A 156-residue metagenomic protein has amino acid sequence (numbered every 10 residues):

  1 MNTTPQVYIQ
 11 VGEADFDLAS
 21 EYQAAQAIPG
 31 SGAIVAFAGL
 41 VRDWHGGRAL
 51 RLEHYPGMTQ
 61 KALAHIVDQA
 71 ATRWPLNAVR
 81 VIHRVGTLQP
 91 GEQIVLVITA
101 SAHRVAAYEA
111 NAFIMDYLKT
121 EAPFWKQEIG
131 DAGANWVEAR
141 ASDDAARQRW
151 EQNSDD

Functional and structural regions predicted by a protein language model:
M1-I94, Y108-A112, D116-D156: N-terminal, polar/charged subdomain of small-to-medium soluble alpha/beta proteins
I94-S101: Short glycine-rich or small-residue beta-strand-to-loop segments that form or flank ligand, phosphate, metal/Fe-S
